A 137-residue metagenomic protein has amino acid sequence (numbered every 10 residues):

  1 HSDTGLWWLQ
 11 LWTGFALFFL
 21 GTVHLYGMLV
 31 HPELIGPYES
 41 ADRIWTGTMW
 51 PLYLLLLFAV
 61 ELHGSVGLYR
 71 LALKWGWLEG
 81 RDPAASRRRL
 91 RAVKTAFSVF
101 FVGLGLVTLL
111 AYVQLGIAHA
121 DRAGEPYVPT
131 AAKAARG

Functional and structural regions predicted by a protein language model:
H1-G137: Membrane-embedded alpha-helical bundles that constitute the cytochrome b-like, heme-associated redox core of multi-pass
